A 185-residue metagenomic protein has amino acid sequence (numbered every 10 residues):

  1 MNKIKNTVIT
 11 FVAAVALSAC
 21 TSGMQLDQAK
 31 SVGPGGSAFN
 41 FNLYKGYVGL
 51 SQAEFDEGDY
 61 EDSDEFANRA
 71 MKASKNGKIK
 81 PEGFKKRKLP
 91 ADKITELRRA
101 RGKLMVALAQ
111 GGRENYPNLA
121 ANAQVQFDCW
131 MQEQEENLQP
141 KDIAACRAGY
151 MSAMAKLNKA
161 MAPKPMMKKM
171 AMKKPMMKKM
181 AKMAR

Functional and structural regions predicted by a protein language model:
M1-I9: Bacterial N-terminal signal peptides that target proteins for export
A16-A19: C-terminal motif of bacterial Sec signal peptides marking the signal peptidase cleavage site
T21-R185: Long, charged/polar, soluble alpha-helical segments
